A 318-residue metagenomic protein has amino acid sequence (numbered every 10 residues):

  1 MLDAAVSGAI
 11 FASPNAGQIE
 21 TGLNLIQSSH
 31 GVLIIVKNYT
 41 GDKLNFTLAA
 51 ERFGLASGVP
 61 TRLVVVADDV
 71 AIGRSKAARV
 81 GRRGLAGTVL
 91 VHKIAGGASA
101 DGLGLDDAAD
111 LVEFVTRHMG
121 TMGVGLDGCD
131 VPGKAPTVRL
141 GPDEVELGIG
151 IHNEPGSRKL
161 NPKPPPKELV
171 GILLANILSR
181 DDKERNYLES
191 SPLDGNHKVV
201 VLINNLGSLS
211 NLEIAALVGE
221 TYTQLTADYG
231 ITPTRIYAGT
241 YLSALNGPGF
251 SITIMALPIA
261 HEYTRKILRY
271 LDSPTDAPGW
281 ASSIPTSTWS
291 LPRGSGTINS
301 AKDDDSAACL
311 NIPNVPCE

Functional and structural regions predicted by a protein language model:
L2-E318: N-terminal loops that bind phosphate or other acidic moieties and the adjacent beta-alpha structural core
